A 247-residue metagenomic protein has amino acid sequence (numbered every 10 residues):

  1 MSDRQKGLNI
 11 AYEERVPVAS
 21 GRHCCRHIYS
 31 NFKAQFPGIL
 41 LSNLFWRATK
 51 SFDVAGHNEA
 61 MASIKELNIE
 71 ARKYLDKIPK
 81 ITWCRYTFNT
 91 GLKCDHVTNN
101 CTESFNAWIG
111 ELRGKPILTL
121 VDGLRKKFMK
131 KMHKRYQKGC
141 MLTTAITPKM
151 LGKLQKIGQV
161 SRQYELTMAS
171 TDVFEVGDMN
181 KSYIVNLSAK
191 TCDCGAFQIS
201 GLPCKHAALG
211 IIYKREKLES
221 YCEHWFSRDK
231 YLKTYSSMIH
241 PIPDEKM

Functional and structural regions predicted by a protein language model:
S2-K6, A11-T49, N100, S227: Conserved beta-strand -> loop -> alpha-helix junction used to position metal-binding or nucleic-acid-contacting
E14, A34, K50, A55-E59 (+1 more regions): Charge-rich, intrinsically disordered regulatory segments
